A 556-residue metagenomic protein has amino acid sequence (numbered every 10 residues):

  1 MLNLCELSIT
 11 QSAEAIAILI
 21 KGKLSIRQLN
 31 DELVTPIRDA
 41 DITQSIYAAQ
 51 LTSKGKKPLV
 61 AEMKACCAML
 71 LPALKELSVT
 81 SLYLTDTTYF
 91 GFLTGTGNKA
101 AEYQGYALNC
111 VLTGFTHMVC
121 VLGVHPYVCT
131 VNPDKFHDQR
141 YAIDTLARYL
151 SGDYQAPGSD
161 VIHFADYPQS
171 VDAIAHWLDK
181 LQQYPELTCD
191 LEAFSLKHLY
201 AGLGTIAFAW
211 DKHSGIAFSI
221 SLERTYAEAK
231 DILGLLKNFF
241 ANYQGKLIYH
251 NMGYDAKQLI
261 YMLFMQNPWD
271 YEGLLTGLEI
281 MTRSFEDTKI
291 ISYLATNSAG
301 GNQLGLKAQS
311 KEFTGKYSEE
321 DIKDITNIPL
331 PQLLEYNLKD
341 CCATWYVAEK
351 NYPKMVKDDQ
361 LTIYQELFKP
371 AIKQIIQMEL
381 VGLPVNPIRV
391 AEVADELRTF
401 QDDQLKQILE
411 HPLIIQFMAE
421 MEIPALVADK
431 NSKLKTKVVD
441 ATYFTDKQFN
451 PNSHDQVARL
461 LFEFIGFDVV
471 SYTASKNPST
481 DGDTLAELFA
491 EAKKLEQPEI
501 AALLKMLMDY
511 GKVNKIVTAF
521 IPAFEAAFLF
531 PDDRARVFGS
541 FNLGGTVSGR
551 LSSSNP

Functional and structural regions predicted by a protein language model:
M1-A156: A polyanion-binding, active-site-adjacent surface
Q11-I16, I26-R38, Q44, P157-A308 (+2 more regions): Conserved RNase H-like, two-metal-ion catalytic cores of nucleic-acid enzymes
L19-I20, T85, V124, C189 (+3 more regions): Active-site flanking residues adjacent to catalytic metal/cofactor-binding acidic residues
V60-A61, V121-C129, D134-Y141, N297-Q309 (+3 more regions): Short, surface-exposed amphipathic charged segments that create phosphate/polyanion-binding patches used for binding
T80-T85, G245-G253, N450: Short glycine-rich phosphate-binding loop at a beta-alpha junction
T88-F90, Y254, Q456: Alpha-helix capping/helix-boundary segments
G95-T96, P133-K135, M262, N297 (+2 more regions): Residue-level signal for well-ordered alpha-helical positions
R148-E223, G273-L278, G301, E312-F313 (+2 more regions): Conserved "right-hand" nucleotidyltransferase catalytic core of DNA-directed polymerases
